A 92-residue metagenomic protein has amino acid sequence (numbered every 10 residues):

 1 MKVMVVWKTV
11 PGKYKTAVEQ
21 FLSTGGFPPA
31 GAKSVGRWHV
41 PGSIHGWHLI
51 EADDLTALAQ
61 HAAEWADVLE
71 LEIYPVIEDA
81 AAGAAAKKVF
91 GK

Functional and structural regions predicted by a protein language model:
M1-K92: Conserved, structured core segments of small domains
